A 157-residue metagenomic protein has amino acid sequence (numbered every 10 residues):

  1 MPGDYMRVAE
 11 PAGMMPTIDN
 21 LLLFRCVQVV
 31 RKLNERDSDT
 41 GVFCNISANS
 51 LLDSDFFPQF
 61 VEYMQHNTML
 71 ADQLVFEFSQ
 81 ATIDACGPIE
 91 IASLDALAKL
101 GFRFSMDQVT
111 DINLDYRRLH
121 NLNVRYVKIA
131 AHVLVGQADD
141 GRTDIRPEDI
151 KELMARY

Functional and structural regions predicted by a protein language model:
M1-R7, C26, R125-V127: A short, well-structured catalytic beta-strand-centered motif of the EAL phosphodiesterase domain for c-di-GMP
M1-V8, N45, E77, M106: Active-site core of bacterial EAL-family cyclic-dinucleotide phosphodiesterase domains
P2, F57, E90, T143-P147: Amphipathic alpha-helical segments in well-structured domains
Y5, V30, C44, Q108 (+1 more regions): Signature for phosphate-centric chemistry
A9-G13: A conserved signal-transducing helical linker
M14-I89: Catalytic core of bacterial c-di-GMP phosphodiesterases, primarily the EAL and HD-GYP domains, capturing alpha-helical
I18-L21, T143-D149: Conserved acetyl-CoA-binding loop-helix of GNAT-fold acetyltransferases
Y63-D139, P147-Y157: The catalytic core of metal-dependent phosphodiesterases that act on cyclic dinucleotides
